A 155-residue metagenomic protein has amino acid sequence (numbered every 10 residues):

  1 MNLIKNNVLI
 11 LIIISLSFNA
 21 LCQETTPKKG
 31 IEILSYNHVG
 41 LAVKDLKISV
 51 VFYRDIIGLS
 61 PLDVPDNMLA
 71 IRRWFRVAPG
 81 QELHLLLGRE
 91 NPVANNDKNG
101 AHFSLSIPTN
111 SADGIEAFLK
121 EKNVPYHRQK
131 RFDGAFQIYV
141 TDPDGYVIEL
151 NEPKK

Functional and structural regions predicted by a protein language model:
M1-V8: Bacterial N-terminal signal peptides that target proteins for export
L3, A20-G30, W74, E116-A117 (+1 more regions): Vicinal oxygen chelate
S35-K44, R73-R76, V93-F118, I138-T141: Vicinal oxygen chelate
A42-E82: Core segments of cupin and vicinal oxygen chelate
L69, A101, G134: Exposed loop/turn and edge beta-strand positions of beta-sandwich/beta-sheet ligand-binding modules
P79, L87-R89, T109, K130 (+1 more regions): A mature extracytoplasmic/lumenal domain signature
